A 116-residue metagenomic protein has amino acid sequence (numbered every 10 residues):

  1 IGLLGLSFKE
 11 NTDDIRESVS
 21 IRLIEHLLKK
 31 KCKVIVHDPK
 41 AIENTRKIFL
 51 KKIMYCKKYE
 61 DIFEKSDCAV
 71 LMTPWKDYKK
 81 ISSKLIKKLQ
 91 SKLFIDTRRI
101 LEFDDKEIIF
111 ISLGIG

Functional and structural regions predicted by a protein language model:
I1-G116: Structural/interface elements that position substrates and couple domains in central-metabolism enzymes
